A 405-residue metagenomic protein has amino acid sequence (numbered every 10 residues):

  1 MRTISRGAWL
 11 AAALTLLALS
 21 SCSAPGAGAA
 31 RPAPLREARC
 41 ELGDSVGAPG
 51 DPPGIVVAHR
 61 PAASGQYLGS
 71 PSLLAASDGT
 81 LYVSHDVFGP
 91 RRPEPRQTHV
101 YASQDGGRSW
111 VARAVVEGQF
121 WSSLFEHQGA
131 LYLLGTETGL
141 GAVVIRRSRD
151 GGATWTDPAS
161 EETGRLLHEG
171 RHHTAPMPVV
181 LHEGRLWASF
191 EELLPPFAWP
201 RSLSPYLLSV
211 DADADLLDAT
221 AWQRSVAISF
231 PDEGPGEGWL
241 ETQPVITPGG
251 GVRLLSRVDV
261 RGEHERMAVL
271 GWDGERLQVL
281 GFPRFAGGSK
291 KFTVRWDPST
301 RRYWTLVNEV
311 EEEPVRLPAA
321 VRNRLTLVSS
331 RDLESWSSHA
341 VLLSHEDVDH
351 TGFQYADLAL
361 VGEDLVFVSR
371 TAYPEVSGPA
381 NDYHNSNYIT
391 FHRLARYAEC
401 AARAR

Functional and structural regions predicted by a protein language model:
M1-A11: Bacterial N-terminal signal peptides that target proteins for export
A11-S21: Bacterial N-terminal signal peptides
L19-A33: Bacterial Sec-dependent signal peptides at the C-terminal "C-region" and cleavage site
A30-S70, L74-W121, F125-A175, V179-E241 (+4 more regions): Beta-rich carbohydrate-recognition and catalytic domains
K290-K291: Alpha-helical scaffolding within the catalytic cores of extracellular/periplasmic polymer-degrading hydrolases
F353-D357: Short glycine-rich, acidic/polar surface loops and turns
